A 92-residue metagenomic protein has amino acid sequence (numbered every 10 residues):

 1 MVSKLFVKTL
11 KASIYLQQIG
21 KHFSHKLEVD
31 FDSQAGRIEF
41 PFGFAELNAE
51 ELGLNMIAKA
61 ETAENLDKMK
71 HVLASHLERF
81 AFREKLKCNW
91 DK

Functional and structural regions predicted by a protein language model:
M1-L10, Y15-Q18: Short glycine-/aliphatic-rich beta-strand segments at the starts of folded cytosolic domains
S3, A35, D91-K92: Structural preference for solvent-exposed beta-strand-turn elements and adjacent flexible terminal/loop segments within
K8-L10, P41, K59-E61: Solvent-exposed residues in well-ordered beta-strands and their adjoining turns, especially edge/terminal strands
Q17, A49, L66-M69: A short, polar/proline- and glycine-enriched secondary-structure boundary/capping micro-motif
H25-A45: Ser/Thr-rich, low-complexity intrinsically disordered terminal regions
A45-A60: Beta-strand/loop substructures that line and gate deep hydrophobic ligand-binding cavities in soluble
A58-K92: C-terminal structural segments of small proteins and small subunits
